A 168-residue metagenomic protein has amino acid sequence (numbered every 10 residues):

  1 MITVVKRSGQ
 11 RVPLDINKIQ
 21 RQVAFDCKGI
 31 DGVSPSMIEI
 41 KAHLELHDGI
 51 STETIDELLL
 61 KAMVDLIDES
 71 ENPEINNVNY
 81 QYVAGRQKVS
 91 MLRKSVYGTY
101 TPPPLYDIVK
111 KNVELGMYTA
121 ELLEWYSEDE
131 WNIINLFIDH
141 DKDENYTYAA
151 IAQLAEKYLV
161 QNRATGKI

Functional and structural regions predicted by a protein language model:
M1-I168: Extended catalytic cores of very large enzyme megasubunits
